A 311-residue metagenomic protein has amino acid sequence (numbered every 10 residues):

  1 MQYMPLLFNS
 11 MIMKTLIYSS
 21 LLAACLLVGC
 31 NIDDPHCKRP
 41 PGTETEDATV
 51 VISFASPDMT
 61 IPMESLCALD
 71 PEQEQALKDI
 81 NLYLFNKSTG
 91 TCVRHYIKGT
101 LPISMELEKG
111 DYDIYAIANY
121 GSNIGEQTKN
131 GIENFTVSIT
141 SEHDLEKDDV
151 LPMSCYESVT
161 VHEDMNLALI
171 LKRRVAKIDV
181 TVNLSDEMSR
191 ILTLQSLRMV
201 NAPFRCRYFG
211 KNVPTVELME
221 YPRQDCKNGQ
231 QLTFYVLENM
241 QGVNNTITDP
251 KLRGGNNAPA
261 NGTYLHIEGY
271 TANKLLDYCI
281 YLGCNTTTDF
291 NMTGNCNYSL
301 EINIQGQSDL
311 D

Functional and structural regions predicted by a protein language model:
M1-I12: Short, Lys/Arg-enriched N-terminal segments with co-localized hydrophobic residues within the first ~10-30 amino acids
K14-L21: Sec-dependent signal peptide recognition, specifically the positively charged N-region followed immediately by
L27-G29: C-terminal motif of bacterial Sec signal peptides marking the signal peptidase cleavage site
N31-D34: Bacterial signal peptide processing site
G42-V51, M63-L66, V175-A176: Short coil/turn motif common to extracellular beta-sandwich-like domains
E46-P57, I178-L184: A short, amphipathic beta-strand motif
P62, C67-G131, D186-G294: Tryptophan-paired
V137-R174, D179-S185, N285-D311: Extracellular beta-sheet/turn segments enriched in Thr/Pro/Gly and aliphatic residues
